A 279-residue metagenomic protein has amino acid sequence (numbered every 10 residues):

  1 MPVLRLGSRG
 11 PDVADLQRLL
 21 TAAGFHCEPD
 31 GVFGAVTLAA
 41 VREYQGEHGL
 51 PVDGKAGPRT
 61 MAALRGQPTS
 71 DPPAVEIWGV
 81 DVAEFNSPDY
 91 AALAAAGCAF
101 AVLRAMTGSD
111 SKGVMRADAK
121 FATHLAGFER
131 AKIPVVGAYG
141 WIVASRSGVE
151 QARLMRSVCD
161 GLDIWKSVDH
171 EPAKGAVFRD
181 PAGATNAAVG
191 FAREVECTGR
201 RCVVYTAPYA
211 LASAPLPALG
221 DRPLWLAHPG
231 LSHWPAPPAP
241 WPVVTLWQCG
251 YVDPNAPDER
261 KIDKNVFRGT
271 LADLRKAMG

Functional and structural regions predicted by a protein language model:
V3-G66: Short acidic, glycine/serine/threonine-rich helix-capping segments at coil-helix boundaries
L20-G24, P29, Q45-V52, P68 (+7 more regions): Sec/Tat-exported extracytoplasmic proteins
D30, D53, A99, I164 (+1 more regions): Conserved acidic residues
S70-N86, Y90-A92, P217-G279: Functionally critical loop-and-helix segments that line ligand-binding/catalytic clefts of soluble enzyme domains
A74-A192, E196-R201: Substrate-binding cleft of extracellular glycoside hydrolase catalytic domains
E150, A210-L219: Glycine-rich, charge-decorated loop segments at or immediately adjacent to ligand/cofactor-binding or catalytic sites
T198-S213, L226: Aromatic-lined carbohydrate-recognition surfaces of secreted/lumenal glycan-active proteins
